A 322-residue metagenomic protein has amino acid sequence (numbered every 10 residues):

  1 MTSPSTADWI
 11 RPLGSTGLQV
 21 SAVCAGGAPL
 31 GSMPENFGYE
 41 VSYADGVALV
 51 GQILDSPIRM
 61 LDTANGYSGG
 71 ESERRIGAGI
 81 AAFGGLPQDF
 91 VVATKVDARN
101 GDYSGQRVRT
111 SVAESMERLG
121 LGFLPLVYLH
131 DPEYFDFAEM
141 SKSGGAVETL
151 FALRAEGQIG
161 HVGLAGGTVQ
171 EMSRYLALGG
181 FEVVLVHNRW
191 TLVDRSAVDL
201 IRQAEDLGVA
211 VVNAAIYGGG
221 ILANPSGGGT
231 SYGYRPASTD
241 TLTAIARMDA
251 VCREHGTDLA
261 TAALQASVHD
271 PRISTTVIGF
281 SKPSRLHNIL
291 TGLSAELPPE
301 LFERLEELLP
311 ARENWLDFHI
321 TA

Functional and structural regions predicted by a protein language model:
M1-F90: N-terminal binding-site loop/beta-alpha segment at the start of enzyme catalytic domains that lines or forms
L13, A25, L61, I76 (+9 more regions): Conserved, mostly hydrophobic/aromatic
V20-C24, R59-M60, D89-K95, F123-Y128 (+4 more regions): Structural preference for beta-strand elements that scaffold enzyme active sites
Y39-I53, S104-R118, T168-R174: Short, acidic/polar
A64-E73, R99-Q106, F135-A138, W190-R195: Acidic-and-aromatic substrate-binding clefts and catalytic sites of carbohydrate-active enzymes
F83, P87-D102, H130: Structural motif corresponding to the early beta-alpha repeats
L119-D136: Active-site groove signature of glycoside hydrolases
P132-R312, L316-A322: Beta/alpha (TIM)-barrel catalytic core signal, keyed to glycine-rich beta->alpha loops juxtaposed to Asp/Glu that bind
